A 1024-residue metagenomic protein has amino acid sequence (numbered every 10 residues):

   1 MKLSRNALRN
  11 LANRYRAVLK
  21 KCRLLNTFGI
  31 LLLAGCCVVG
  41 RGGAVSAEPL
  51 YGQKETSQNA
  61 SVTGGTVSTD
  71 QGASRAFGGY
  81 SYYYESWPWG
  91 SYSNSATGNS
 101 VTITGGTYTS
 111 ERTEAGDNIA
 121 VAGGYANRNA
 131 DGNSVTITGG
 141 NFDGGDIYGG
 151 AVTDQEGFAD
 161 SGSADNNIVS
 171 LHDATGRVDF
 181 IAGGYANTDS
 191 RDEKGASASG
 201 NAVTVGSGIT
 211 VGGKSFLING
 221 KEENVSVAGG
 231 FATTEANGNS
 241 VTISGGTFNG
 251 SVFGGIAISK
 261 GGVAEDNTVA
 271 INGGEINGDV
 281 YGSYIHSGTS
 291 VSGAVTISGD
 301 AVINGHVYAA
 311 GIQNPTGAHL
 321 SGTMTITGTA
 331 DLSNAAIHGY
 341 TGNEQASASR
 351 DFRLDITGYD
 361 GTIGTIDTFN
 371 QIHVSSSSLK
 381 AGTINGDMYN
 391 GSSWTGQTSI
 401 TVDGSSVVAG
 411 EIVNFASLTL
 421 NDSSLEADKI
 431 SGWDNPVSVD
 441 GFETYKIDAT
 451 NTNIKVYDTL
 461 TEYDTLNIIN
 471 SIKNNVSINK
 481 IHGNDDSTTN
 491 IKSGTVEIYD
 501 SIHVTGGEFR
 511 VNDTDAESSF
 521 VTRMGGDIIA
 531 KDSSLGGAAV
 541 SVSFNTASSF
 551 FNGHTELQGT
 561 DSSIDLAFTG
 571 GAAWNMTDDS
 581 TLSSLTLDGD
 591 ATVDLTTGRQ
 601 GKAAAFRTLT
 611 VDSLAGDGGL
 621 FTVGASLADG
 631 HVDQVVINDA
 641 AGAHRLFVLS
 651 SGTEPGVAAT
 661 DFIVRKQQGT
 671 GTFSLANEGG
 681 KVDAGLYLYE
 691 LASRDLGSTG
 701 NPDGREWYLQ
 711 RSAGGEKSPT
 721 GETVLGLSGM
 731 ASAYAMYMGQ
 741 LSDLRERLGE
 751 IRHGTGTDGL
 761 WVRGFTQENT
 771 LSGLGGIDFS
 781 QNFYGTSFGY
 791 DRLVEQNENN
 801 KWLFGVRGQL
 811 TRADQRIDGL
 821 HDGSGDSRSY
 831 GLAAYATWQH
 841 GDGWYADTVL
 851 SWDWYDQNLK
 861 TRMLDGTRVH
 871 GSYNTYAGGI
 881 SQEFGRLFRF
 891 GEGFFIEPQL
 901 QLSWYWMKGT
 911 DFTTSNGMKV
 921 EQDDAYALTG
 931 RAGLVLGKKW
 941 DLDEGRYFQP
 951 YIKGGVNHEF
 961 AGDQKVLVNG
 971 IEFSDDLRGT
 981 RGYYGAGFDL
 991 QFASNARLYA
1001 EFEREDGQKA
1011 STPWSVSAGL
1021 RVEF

Functional and structural regions predicted by a protein language model:
K2-A7, L11-N26, N470, T622-A625 (+3 more regions): Outer-membrane translocation/initiation segment of Type V secreted surface proteins
G43-R112, A381, M388, A427 (+3 more regions): N-terminal segments that cap or nucleate solenoid repeat domains
V62, A76, A96, V101-I103 (+28 more regions): Fold-core signature of tandem repeat domains
Y148, A182, A228, F253 (+9 more regions): Transmembrane beta-strands of outer-membrane beta-barrel proteins
G278, I297, I303-V307, S321-S376 (+8 more regions): Extracellular beta-solenoid/beta-roll
A713-E892, E1001-E1003, Q1008, P1013: Outer membrane beta-barrel translocator domains of Type V secretion systems
T786-R792, L832-W838, L850-W852, I880-R886 (+5 more regions): Residues on the lipid-exposed face of transmembrane beta-strands in outer-membrane beta-barrel proteins
Q796, F890, W906, K919-F1024: Outer membrane beta-barrel transmembrane domains
